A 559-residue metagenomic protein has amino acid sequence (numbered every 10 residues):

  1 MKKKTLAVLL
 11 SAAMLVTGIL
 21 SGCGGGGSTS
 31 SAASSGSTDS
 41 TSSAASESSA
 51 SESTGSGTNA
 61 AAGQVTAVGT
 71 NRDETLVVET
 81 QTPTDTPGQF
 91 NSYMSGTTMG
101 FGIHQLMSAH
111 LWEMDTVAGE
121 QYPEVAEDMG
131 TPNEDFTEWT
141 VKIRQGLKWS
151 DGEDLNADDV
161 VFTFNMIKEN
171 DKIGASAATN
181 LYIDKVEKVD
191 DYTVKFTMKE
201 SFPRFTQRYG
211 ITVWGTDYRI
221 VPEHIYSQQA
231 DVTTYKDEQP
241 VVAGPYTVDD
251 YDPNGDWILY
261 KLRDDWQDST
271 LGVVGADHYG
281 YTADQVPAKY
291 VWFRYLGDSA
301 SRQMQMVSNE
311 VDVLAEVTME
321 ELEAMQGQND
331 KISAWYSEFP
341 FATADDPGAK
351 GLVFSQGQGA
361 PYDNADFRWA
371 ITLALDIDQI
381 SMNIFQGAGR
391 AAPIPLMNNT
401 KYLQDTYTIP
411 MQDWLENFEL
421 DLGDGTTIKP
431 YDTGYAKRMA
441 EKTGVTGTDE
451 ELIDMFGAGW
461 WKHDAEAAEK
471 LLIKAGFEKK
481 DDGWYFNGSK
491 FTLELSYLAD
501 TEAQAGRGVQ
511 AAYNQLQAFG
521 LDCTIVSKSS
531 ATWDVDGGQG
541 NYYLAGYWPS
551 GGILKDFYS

Functional and structural regions predicted by a protein language model:
I19-G22: C-terminal motif of bacterial Sec signal peptides marking the signal peptidase cleavage site
V77-E134, N165, V241: N-terminal lobe/hinge region of extracytoplasmic solute-binding protein
V78, G152, M306, V311-V313 (+1 more regions): Periplasmic binding protein-like
E113-V117, T212-W292, A300-S301, E450-D454 (+1 more regions): Gly/Pro-rich hinge or "lid" segments in bacterial periplasmic/extracellular proteins
D128-I173, V189, K195, R302-Q305 (+1 more regions): Aromatic- and charge-enriched surface segment that lines or borders ligand/interaction sites
K142, A177-Q228, V241-D252, Y407-I428: Surface-exposed binding/hinge segments that line and control ligand-binding clefts or catalytic entry sites
I167-E169, K185, D249-K261, R294-G359 (+5 more regions): Extracellular/periplasmic solute-recognition and catalytic clefts
W257, K261-D264, D363-A511: Append "and occasionally in soluble cytosolic enzymes with long acidic Gly/Pro-rich linkers
